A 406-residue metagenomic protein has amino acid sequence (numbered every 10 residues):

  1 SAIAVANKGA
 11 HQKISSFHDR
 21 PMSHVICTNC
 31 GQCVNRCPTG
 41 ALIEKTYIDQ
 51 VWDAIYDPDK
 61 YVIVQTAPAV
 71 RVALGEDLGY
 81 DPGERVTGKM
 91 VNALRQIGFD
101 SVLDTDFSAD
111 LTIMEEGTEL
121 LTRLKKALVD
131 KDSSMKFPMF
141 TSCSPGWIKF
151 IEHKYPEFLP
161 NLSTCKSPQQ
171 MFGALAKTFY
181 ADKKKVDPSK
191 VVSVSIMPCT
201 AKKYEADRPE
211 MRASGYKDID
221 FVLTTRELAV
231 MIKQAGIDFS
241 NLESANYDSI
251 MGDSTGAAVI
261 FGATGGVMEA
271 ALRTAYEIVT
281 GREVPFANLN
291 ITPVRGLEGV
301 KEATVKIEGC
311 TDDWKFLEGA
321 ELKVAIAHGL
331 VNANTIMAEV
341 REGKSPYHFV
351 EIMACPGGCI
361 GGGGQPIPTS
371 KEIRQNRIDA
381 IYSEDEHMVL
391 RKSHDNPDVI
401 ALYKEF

Functional and structural regions predicted by a protein language model:
S1-K13, I26-Q50: Iron-sulfur cluster-binding cysteine motifs and their immediate structural context in ferredoxin-like electron-transfer
G9-H11, H18-R20, P68-V70, T200: Acidic, glycine-rich active-site loops and adjacent beta-strand->loop/helix elements that engage anionic groups
F17-C27: Short linker/helix segments within small regulatory modules
R20, C37, L78-D81: N-terminal targeting leaders only when they are immediately followed by extended low-complexity/repeat-rich tracts
I43-F406: Iron-sulfur-associated redox domains of electron-transfer enzymes in respiratory and anaerobic energy metabolism
